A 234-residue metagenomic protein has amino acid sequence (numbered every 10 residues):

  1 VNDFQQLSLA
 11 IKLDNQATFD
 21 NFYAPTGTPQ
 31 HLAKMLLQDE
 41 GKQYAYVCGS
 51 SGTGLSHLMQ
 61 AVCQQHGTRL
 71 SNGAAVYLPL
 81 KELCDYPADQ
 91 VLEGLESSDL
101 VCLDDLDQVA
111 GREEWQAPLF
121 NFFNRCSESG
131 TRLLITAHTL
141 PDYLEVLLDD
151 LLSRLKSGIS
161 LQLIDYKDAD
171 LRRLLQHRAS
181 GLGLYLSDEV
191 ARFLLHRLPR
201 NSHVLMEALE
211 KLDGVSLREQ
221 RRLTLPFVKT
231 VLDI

Functional and structural regions predicted by a protein language model:
V1-M35, E40, L217-I234: A short, basic N-terminal segment
G41-M59: Walker A/P-loop nucleotide-binding motif
H66-L100, A110-Q116: Short glycine-rich substrate-engagement loop in P-loop NTPases that contacts/grips substrate
G94-P118, F122, S129-H138: Conserved P-loop NTPase "ATPase switch" module shared by AAA+ and STAND
P141-K156: Short regulatory helix/loop adjacent to the ATP-binding pocket of P-loop NTPases
G158-D170: Conserved AAA+ ATPase "SRH/arginine-finger" region at the nucleotide-binding site
Y185-R197: Short conserved motifs of the RecA-like P-loop NTPase core
L198-L212: The conserved phosphate-sensing helix
